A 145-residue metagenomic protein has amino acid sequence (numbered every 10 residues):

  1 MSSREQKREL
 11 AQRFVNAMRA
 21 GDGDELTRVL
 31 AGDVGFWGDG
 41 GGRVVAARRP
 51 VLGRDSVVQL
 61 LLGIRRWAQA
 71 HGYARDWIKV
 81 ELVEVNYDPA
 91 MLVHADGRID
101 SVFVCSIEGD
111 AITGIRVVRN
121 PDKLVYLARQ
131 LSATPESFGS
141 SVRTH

Functional and structural regions predicted by a protein language model:
M1-H145: C-terminal and inter-domain tail/linker signature
